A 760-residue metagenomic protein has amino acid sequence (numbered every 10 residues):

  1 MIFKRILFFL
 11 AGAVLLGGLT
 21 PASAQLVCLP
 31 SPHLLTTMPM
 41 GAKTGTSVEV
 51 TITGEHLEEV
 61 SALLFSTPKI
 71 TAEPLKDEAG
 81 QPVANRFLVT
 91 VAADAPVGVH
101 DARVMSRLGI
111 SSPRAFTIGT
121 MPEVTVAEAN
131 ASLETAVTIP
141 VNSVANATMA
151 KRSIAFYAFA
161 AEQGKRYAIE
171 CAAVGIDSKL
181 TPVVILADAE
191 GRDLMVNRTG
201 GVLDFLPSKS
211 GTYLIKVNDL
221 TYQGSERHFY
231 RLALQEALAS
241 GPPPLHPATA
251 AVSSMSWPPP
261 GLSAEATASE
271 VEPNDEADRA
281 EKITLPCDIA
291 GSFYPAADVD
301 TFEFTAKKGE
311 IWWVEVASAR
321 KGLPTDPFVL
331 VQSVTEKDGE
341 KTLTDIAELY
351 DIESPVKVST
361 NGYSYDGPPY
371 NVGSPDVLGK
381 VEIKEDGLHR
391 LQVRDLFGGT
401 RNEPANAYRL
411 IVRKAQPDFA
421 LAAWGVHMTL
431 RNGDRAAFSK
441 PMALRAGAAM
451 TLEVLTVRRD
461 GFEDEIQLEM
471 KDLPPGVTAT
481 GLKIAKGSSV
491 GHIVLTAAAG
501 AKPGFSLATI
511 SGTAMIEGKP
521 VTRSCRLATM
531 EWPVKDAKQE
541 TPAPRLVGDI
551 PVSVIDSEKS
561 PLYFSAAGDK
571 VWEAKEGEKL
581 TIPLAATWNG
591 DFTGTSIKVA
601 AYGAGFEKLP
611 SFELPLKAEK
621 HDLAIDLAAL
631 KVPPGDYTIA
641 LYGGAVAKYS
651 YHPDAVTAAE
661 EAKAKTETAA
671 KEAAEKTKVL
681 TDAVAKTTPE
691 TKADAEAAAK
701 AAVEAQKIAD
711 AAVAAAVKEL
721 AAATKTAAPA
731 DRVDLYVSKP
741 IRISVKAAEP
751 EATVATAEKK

Functional and structural regions predicted by a protein language model:
M1-K4: N-terminal secretory signal peptides that target proteins for export/translocation
L7-P21: Bacterial N-terminal signal peptides
Q25-A150, N218-F229, A233-A268, E272-P273 (+15 more regions): Ser/Thr/Pro-rich low-complexity tracts
C28-L75, G80-A84, A93, V97 (+12 more regions): Acidic, Ser/Thr/Pro-rich low-complexity intrinsically disordered segments
K69-P82, A437, P474-S488, A567 (+1 more regions): Low-complexity "stalk/linker" and mucin-like segments enriched in Ser/Thr/Pro/Ala/Gly
A79-L88, N371-V377, G487-I493, K617-A624: Aromatic sugar-binding surface patches on proteins that engage polysaccharides or sugar-phosphate polymers
N85-D94, F205-P207, G379-I383, H492-A499 (+1 more regions): Short, hydrophobic beta-strand segments
V684-A695: Charged, low-complexity interaction regions
